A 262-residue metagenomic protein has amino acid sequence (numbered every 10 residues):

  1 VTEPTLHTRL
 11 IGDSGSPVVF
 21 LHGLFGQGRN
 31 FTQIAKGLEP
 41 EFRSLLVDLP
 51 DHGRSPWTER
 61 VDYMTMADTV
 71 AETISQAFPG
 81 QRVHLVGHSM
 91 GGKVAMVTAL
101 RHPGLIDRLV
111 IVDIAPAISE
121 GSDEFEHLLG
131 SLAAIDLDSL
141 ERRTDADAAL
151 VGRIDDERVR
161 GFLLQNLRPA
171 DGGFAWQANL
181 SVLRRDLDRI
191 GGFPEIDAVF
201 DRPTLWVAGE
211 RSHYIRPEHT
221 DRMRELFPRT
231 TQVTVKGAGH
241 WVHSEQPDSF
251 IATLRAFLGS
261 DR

Functional and structural regions predicted by a protein language model:
H7-P56: Conserved HGGG/HGGXW glycine-rich cap/lid loop of the alpha/beta-hydrolase fold
N30-T32, S55-V61, E120-D123, P217-E218: Conserved catalytic-core motifs of eukaryotic protein kinase domains, centered on the activation segment
K36, L45-G87, A252-R255: Active-site loop/oxyanion-hole signature of alpha/beta-hydrolase fold enzymes
G87, G91, A95: Gly/Ala-rich beta-loop-alpha elbow adjacent to hydrolase catalytic centers
M96-L100, D107-R142: Flexible "cap/lid" loop of the alpha/beta hydrolase fold
D138-I190, P194: Conserved alpha/beta-hydrolase catalytic His-Asp/Glu region
G172-L226, T231-T234: Conserved serine/cysteine hydrolase catalytic core
R229-R262: Catalytic active-site module of serine/aspartate enzymes centered on a nucleophile-bearing elbow/loop
